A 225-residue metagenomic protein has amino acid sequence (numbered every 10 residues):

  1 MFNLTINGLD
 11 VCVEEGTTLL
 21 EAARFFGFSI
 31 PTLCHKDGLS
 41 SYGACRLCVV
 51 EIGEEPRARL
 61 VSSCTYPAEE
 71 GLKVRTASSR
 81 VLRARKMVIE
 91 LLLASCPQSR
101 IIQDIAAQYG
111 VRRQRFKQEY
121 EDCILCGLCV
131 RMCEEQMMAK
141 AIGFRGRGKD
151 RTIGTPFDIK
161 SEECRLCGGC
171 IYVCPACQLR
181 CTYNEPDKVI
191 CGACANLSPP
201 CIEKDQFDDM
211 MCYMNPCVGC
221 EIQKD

Functional and structural regions predicted by a protein language model:
M1-N3: Extreme N-terminal starter segment of soluble prokaryotic enzymes
L9-D10, K160: A generic secondary-structure micro-motif detector that highlights 1-2 residue hydrophobic/ambivalent hotspots embedded
D10, A141, E221-Q223: Short, surface-exposed charged micro-motifs
V11-L60, E69-E70, R83: N-terminal cofactor/phosphate-binding cores enriched in small/glycine residues, especially glycine-rich loops such as
R46, V50, P56-M211, P216: Fe-S ferredoxin-like electron-transfer domains and their immediately adjacent linker/connector regions across
N215-D225: N-terminal amphipathic, basic-rich helices that act as targeting or association modules
